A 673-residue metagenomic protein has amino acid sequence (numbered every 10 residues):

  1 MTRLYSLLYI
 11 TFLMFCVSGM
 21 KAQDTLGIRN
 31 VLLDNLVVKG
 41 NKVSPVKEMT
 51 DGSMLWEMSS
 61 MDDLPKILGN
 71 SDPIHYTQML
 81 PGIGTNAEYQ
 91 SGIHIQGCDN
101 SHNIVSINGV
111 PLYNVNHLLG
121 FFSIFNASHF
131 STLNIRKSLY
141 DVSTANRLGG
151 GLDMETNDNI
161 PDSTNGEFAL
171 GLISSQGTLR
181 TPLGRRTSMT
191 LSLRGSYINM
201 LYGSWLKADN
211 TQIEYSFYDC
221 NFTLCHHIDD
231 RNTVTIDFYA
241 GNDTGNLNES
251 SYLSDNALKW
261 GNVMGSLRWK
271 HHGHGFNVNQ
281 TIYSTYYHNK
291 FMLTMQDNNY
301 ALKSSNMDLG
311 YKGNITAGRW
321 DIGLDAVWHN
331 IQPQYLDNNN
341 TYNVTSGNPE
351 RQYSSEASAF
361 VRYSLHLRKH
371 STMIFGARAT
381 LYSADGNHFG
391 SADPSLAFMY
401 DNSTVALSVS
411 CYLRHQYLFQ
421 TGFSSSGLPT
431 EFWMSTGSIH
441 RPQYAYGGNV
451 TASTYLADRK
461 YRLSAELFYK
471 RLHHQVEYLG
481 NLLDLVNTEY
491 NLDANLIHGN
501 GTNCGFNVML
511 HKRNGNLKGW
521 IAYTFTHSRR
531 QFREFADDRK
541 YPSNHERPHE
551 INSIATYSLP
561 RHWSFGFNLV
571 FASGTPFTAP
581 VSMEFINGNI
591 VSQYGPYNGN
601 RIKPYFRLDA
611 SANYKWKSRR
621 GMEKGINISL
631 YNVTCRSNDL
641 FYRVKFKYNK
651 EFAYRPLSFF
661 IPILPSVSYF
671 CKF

Functional and structural regions predicted by a protein language model:
E48-S101, G109-A127, T132-Y140, N157: Periplasmic N-terminal accessory/gating domains of Gram-negative outer-membrane beta-barrel systems
G171-G195, D209-T244, A257-V278, G313-W320 (+1 more regions): Transmembrane beta-barrel wall of Gram-negative outer-membrane proteins
I198, I213, R231-D308, V344-Q352 (+1 more regions): Flexible loop and strand-edge segments within Gram-negative outer membrane beta-barrel domains
H288, D337-N339, Y400-N449, L467-D493 (+2 more regions): Surface-exposed extracellular loop regions of Gram-negative outer-membrane beta-barrel proteins, predominantly
N306-N314, G347-F360, K460-W520, E550 (+2 more regions): Outer membrane beta-barrel strand-and-loop segments of large Gram-negative receptors, especially TonB-dependent
A317, D321, D325, N348-L472 (+3 more regions): Structural signature of Gram-negative outer-membrane beta-barrels, strongest in the C-terminal barrel of TonB-dependent
R368-H370, Y469-R471, A494-A579: Gram-negative outer-membrane beta-barrel transporters
H562, F571-N587, R607, Y614-F673: C-terminal beta-signal and adjacent terminal beta-strands/loops of Gram-negative outer-membrane beta-barrel proteins
